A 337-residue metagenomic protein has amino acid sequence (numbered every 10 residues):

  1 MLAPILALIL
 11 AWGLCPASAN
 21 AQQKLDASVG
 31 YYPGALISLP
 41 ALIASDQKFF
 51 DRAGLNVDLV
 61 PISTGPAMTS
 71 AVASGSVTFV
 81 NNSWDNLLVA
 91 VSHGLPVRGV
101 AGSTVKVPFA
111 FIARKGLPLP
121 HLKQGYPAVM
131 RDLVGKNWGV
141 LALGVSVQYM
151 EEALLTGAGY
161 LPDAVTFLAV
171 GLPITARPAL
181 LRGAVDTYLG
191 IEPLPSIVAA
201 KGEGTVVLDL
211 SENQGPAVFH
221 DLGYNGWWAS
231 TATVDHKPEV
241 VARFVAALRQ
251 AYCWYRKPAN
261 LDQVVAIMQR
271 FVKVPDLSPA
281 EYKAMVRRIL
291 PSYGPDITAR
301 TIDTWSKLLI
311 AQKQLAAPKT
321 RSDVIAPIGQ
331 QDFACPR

Functional and structural regions predicted by a protein language model:
A3-C15: Bacterial N-terminal signal peptides
C15-A21: Sec/Tat signal peptide C-region and signal peptidase I cleavage site
Q22-P162, F167-V170, D186-E192: Short, glycine-/small- and polar/acidic-enriched structural segments that line small-molecule recognition paths
L39, V105-F111, K115-L117, G204-T205 (+3 more regions): Small-molecule pocket liners
R52, P118-Q124, E212-H220, R288-I297: Short, solvent-exposed loop/beta-turn-alpha elements that line the ligand-binding surface or hinge of extracytoplasmic
T175-R270: Pocket-lining segment of extracytoplasmic ligand-binding domains
V234-L315: Secondary-structure end/capping motifs
S306-R337: Conserved C-terminal helix/tail region of periplasmic/extracytoplasmic solute-binding proteins
